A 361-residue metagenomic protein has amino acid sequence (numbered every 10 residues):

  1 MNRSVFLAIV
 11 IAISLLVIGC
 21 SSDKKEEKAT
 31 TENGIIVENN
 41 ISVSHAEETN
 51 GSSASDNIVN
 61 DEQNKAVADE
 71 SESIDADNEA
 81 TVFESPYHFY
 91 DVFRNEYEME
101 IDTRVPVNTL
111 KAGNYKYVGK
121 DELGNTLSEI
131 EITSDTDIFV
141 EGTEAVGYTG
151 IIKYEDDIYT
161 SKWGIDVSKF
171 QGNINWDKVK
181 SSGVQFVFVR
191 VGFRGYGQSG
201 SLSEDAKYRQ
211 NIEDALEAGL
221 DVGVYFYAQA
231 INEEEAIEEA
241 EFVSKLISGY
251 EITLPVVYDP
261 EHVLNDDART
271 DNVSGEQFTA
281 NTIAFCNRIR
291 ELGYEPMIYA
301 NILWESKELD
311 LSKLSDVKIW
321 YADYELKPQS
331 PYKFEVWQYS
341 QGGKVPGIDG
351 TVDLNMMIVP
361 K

Functional and structural regions predicted by a protein language model:
M1-F6: Positively charged n-region of N-terminal signal peptides that target proteins for export
L7-I13: Sec-dependent N-terminal signal peptides
L16-G19: C-terminal motif of bacterial Sec signal peptides marking the signal peptidase cleavage site
S21-K24: Bacterial signal peptide processing site
E26-T31: Ser/Thr/Pro/Gly-rich low-complexity linker/stalk segments immediately outside membranes or between
G34-G164, L314-K361: Functionally critical loop-and-helix segments that line ligand-binding/catalytic clefts of soluble enzyme domains
E84, D91, G249-K361: Surface-exposed substrate-engagement region within the catalytic domains of secreted or surface-exposed extracellular
D157, S161-T282, R290-L292: Substrate-binding cleft of extracellular glycoside hydrolase catalytic domains
